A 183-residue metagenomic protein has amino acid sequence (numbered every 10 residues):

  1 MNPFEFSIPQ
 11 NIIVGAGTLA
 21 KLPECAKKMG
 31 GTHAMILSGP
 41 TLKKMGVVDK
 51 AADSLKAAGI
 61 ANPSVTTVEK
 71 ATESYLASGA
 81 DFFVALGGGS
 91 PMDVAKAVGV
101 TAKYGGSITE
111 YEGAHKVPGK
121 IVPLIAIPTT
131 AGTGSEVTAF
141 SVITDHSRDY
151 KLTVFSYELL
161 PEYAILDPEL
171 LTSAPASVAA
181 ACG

Functional and structural regions predicted by a protein language model:
M1-F82: ATP/NTP phosphate-donor binding region
P9-I12, A85, P161, S173: Short, flexible active-site loop motifs that bind/organize anionic cofactors or intermediates
V14, A57, V84, V94 (+2 more regions): General beta-strand structural signal in soluble alpha/beta enzymes
A20, K103-G183: A glycine/threonine-rich phosphate-anchoring loop and its flanking beta-alpha core in nucleotide/phosphate-binding
K50-A51, T72, P91-Y104, V137-T138: Short Gly/Thr/Asp-enriched flexible loops that form oxyanion-binding sites at enzyme active sites
D53, A57-I60, V100-T109: Glycine- (often His-adjacent) and acidic-residue-rich active-site loop that binds/positions the CoA thioester
G79-V98, T129-S135: Glycine/serine-rich anion-binding loops at beta->alpha junctions that coordinate negatively charged ligand groups
